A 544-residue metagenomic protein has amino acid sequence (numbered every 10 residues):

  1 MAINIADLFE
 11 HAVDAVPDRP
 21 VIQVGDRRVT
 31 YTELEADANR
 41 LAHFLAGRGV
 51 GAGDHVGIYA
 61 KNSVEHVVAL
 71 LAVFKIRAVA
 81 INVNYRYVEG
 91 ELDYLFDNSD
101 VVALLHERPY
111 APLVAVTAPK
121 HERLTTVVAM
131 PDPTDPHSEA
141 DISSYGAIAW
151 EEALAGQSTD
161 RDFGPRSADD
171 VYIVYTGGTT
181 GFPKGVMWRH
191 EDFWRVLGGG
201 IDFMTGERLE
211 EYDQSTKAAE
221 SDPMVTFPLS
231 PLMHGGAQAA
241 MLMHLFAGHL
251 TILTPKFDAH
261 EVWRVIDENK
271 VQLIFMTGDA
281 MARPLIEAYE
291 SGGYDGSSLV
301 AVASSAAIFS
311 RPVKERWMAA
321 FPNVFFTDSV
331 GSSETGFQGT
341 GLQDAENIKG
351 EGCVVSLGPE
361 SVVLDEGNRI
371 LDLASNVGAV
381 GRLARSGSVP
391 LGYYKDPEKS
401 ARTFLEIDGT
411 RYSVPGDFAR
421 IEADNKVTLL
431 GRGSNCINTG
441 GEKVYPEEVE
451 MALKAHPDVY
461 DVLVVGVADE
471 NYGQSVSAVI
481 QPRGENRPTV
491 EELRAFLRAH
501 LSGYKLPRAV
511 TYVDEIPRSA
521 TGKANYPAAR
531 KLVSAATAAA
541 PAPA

Functional and structural regions predicted by a protein language model:
M1-I3, P136-D170: Flexible, low-complexity linker/hinge segments
D18-S63, V67-L71, V88-D93: Conserved AMP-binding/adenylate-forming core of the ANL superfamily
T30-T32, V171-G199, M204: Conserved AMP-binding A3 loop
H43, H66, Y87, D93-F96 (+9 more regions): AMP-binding/adenylate-forming catalytic core of the ANL superfamily
G47-R48, A78-E152, N486: Structural core segment of the AMP-binding/adenylate-forming
A155-Y175, F182, K217-V225: Conserved pre-ATP/AMP-binding loop-to-beta segment of ANL
W194-L229, M233-L273, A288: Conserved AMP-binding/adenylation subdomain of ANL enzymes
H249, D267, V300-V427, R432-C436 (+2 more regions): Conserved AMP-binding/adenylate-forming
